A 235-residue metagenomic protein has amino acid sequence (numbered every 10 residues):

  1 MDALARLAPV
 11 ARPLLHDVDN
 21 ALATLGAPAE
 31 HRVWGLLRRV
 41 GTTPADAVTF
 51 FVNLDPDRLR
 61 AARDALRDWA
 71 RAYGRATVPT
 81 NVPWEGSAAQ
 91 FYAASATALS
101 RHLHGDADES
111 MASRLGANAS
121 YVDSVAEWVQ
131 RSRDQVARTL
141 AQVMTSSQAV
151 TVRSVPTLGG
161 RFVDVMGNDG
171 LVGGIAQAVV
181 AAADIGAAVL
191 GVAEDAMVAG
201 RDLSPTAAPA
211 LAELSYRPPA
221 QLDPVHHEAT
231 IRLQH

Functional and structural regions predicted by a protein language model:
M1-T42, D106-R114, Y121-H235: Intrinsically disordered, low-complexity Pro/Gly/Thr/Ser/Ala-rich repeat tracts
A21-A27, R38, T49-L59, E85-G86: Long, charged all-alpha helical bundle/coiled-coil segments in cytosolic proteins
P28-L36, P44, F51, D64-S100: Short amphipathic helix-turn modules centered on a small-residue break
A47, F51-L54, R58-A61, F91 (+2 more regions): Residue preference for a single heptad-register face of alpha-helical coiled-coils
L54, T77-W84, L103-D106, S110 (+1 more regions): Secondary-structure edge/capping motif, primarily at the C-terminal ends of alpha-helices and the immediately following
P56, R63, R67-A70, S100 (+3 more regions): Heptad-repeat amphipathic alpha-helical coiled-coil interaction surface used for oligomerization/assembly
R63, Y73, T80, R114 (+2 more regions): Functionally constrained cores in energy, signaling, and assembly domains
A89-T97, G116, P209-L214: Short, charged, amphipathic alpha-helical segments
